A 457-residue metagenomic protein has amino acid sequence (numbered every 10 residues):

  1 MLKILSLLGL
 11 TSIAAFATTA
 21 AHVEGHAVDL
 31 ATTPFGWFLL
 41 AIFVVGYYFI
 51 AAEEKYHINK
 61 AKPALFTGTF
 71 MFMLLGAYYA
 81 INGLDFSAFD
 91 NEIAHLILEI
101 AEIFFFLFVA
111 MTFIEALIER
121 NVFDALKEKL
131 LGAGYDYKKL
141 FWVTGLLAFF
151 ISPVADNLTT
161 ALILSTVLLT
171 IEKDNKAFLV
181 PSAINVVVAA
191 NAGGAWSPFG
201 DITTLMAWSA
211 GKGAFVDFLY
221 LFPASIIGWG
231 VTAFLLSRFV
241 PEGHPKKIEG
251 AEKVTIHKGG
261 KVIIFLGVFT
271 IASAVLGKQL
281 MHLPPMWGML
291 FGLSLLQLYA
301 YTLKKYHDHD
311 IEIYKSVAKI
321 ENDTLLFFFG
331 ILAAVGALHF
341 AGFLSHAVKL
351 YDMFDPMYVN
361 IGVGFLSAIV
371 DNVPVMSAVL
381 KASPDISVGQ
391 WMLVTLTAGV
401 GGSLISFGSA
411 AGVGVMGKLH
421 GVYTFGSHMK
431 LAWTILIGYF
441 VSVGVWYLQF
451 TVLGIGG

Functional and structural regions predicted by a protein language model:
M1-T19: N-terminal secretory/membrane targeting signals
L40, V44-T112, A125-K129, A133 (+2 more regions): Hydrophobic transmembrane alpha-helices of multi-pass solute/ion transporters
L84-V180, D323-P384: Membrane-embedded alpha-helical segments and adjacent helix-loop junctions characteristic of multi-pass solute
L98-V109, V216-T232, L280-L293, W391-L404: Alpha-helical transmembrane segments
E128, Y135-T144, K173-N185, G213-P223 (+3 more regions): Membrane-interface alpha-helices at helix entry/exit sites of multi-pass transporters
S152-L162, P181-A210, A233, D371-S377 (+2 more regions): Alpha-helical transmembrane segments and, especially, the helix-loop junctions at the ends of these helices
A177-V180, W196-S197, M206, F215-G259 (+2 more regions): Juxtamembrane and boundary regions of transmembrane helices in multi-pass small-molecule transporters and channels
W229-H307: Long, contiguous bundles of hydrophobic transmembrane helices that form the permeation core of multi-pass
